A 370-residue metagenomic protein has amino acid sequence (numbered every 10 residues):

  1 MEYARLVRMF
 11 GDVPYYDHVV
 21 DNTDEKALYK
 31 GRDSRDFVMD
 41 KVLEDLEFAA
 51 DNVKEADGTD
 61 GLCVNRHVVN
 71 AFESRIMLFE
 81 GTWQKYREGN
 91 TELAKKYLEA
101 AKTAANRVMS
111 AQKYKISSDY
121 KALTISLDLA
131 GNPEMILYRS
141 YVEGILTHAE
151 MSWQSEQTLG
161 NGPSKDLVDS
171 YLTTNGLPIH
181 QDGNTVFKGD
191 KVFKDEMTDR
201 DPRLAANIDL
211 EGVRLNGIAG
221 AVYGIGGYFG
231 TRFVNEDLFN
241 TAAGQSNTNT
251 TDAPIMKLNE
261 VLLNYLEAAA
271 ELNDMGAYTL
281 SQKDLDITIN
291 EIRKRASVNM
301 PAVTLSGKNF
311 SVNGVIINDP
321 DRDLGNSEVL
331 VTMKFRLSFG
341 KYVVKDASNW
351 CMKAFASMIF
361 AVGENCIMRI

Functional and structural regions predicted by a protein language model:
M1-V64, M77-L93, E236-P254, Y265 (+5 more regions): Aromatic-anchored glycine-rich loop motif in surface-exposed flexible loops
D12, S110, Y114, V142 (+6 more regions): Short, well-ordered loop/turn and helix-capping segments at boundaries between secondary-structure elements and domains
M39, E47-F48, C63-N70, R75-G224 (+3 more regions): An aromatic- and glycine-enriched ligand-binding surface/loop that stacks and positions planar moieties
E73, A101-A105, L285-I292, F339: Short amphipathic alpha-helical coiled-coil/interface segments
V192, D209, R214-N247, T288: Surface-exposed, extracytoplasmic segments of Gram-negative outer-membrane nutrient-acquisition systems
L204, N259, L266, F339: Hydrophobic, well-ordered secondary-structure elements that form the walls of internal hydrophobic environments
R336-V343, N365: Extracytoplasmic cysteine-anchoring/structural motifs
